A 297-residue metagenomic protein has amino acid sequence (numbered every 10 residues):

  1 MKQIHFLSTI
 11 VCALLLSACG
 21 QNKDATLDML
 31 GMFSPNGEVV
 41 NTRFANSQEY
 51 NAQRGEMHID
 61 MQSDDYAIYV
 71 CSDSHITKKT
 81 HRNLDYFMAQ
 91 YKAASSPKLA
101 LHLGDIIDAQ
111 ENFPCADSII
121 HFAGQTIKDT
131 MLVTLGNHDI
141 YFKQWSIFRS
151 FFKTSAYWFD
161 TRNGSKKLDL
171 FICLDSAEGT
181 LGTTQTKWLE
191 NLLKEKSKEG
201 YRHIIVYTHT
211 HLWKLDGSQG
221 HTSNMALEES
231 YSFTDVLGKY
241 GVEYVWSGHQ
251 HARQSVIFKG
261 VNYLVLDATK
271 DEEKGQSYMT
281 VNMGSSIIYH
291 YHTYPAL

Functional and structural regions predicted by a protein language model:
M1-S8: Bacterial N-terminal signal peptides that target proteins for export
S17-A18: C-terminal motif of bacterial Sec signal peptides marking the signal peptidase cleavage site
N22-P114: N-terminal active-site segment of His-dependent metallophosphoesterases
K23-E49, R253-L297: Binuclear metal-dependent phosphoesterase catalytic core
M57-Y69, W158-C173, H203, I257-Y263 (+1 more regions): Beta-strand-turn-beta hairpins that frame and shape the catalytic cleft of phosphate-ester-processing enzymes
D73, G104-D105, G136-N137, H209 (+1 more regions): Active-site glycine-centered loops adjacent to acidic/histidine catalytic or metal-binding residues that shape
R82-R162: Core catalytic region of metal-dependent phosphoesterases/phosphodiesterases, especially metallo-beta-lactamase-like
A89-A100, G124-T126, T180-Y263, I287-H290 (+1 more regions): His/acidic metal-ligating clusters that form di-metal
